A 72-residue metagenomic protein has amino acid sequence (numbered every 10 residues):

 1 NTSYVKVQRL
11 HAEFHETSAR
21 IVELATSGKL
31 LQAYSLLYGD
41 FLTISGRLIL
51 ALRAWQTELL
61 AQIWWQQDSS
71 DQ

Functional and structural regions predicted by a protein language model:
N1-Q72: N-terminal membrane-sensor/transducer module of prokaryotic signaling receptors
